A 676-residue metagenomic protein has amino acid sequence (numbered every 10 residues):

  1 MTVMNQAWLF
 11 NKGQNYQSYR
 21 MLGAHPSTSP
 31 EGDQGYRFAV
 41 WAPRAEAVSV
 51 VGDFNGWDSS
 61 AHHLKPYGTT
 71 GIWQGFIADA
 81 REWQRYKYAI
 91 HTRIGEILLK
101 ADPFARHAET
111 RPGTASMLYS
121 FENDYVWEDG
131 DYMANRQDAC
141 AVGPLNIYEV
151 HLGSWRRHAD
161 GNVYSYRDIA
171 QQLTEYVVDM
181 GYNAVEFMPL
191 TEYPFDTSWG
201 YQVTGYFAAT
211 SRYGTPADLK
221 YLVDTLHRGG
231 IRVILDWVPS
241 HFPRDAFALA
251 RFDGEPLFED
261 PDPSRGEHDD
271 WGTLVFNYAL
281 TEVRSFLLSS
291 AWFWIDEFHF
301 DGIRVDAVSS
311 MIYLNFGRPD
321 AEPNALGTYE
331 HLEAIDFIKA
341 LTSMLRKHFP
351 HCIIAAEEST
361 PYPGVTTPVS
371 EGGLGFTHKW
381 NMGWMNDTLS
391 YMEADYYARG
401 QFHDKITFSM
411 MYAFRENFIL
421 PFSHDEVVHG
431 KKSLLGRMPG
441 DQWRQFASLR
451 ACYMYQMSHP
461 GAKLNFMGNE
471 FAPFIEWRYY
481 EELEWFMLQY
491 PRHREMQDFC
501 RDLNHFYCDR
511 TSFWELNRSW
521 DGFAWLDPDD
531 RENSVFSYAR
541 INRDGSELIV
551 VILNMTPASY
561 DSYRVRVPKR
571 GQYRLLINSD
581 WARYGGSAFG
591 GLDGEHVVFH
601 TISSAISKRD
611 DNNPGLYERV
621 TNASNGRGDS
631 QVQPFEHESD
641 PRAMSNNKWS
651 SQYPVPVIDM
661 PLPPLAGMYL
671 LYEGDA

Functional and structural regions predicted by a protein language model:
M1-G143, Y166-V177, G181, W443-F446 (+2 more regions): Carbohydrate-interacting/catalytic domains
P43-A45, D53-N55, H91-R93, L190-E192 (+5 more regions): An acidic- and aromatic-residue-enriched active-site/binding cleft used to recognize and process polar
G56, G153-R156, Y193, T360-P361 (+2 more regions): Active-site/binding-pocket entry motifs
K65, F195-G200, R244-R251, T366-T367 (+2 more regions): Short glycine-biased active-site loop of nucleotidyltransferases that positions the nucleotide triphosphate and helps
E109, D124, G130-P144, H151-E330: Substrate-binding/active-site clefts of carbohydrate-active enzymes
P112, H299-D301, F316-E482, M487 (+4 more regions): Conserved alpha/beta catalytic core and glycan-binding cleft of carbohydrate-active enzymes
V177, V223, I295, T342-R346 (+2 more regions): N-terminal cationic-hydrophobic initiation segments that often serve targeting/anchoring roles
